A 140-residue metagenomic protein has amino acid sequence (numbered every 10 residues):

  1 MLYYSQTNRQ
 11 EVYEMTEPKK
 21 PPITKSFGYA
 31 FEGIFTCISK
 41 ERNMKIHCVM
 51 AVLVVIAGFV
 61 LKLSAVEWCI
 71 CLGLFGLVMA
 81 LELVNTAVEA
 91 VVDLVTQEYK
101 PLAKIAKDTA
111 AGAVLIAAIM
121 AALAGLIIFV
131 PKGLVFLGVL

Functional and structural regions predicted by a protein language model:
L2-A87, Y99-P101, A113-L140: Hydrophobic alpha-helical transmembrane segments
V92-T109: Amphipathic, cytosolic membrane-interfacial segments at TM-TM junctions
